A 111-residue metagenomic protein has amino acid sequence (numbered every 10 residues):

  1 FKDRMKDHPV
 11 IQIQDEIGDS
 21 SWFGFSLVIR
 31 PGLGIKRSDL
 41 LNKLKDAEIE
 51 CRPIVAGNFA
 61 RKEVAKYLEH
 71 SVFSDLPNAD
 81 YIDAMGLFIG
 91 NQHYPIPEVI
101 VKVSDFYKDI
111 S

Functional and structural regions predicted by a protein language model:
F1-S111: PLP-dependent aminotransferase class I/II
